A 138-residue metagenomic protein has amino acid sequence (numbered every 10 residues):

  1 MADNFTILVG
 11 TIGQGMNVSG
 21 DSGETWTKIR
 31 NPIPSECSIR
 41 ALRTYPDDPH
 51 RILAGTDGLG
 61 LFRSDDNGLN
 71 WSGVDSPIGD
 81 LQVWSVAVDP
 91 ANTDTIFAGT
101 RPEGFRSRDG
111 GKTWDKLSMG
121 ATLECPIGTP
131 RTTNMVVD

Functional and structural regions predicted by a protein language model:
M1-D138: Extracellular glycan-interacting surfaces
